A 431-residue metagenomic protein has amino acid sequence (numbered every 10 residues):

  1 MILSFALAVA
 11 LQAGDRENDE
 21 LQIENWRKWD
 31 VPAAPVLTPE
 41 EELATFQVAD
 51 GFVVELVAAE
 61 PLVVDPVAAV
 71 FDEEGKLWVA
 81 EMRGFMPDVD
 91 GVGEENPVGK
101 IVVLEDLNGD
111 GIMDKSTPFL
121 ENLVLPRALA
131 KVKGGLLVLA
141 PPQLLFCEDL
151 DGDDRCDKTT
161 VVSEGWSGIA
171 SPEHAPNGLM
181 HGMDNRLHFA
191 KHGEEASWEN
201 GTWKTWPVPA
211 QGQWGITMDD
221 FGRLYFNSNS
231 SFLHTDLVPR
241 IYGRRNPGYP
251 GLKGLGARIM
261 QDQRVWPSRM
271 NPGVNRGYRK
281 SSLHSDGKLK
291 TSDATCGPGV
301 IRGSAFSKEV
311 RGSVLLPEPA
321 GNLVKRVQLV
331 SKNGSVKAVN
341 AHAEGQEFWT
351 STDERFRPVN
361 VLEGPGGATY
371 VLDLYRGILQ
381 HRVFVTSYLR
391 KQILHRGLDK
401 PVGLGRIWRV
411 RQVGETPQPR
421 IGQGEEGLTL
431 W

Functional and structural regions predicted by a protein language model:
M1-A10: Bacterial N-terminal signal peptides
L11-W431: Beta-propeller domains with acidic blade repeats across secreted/periplasmic ectodomains and cytosolic WD/CNH propellers
